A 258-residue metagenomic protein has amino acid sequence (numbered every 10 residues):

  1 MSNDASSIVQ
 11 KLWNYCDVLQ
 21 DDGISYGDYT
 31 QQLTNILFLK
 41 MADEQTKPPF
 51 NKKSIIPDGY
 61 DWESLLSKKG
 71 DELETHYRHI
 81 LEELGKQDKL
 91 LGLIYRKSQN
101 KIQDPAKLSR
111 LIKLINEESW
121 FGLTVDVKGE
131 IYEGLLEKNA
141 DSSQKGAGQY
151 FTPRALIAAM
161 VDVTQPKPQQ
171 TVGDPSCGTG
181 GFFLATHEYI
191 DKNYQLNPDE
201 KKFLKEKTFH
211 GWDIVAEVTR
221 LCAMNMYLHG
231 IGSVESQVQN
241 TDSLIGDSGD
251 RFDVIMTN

Functional and structural regions predicted by a protein language model:
M1-P168, V234-S243: Non-catalytic, mostly N-terminal accessory regions of nucleic-acid modification and defense proteins
A147-T257: Conserved S-adenosyl-L-methionine
